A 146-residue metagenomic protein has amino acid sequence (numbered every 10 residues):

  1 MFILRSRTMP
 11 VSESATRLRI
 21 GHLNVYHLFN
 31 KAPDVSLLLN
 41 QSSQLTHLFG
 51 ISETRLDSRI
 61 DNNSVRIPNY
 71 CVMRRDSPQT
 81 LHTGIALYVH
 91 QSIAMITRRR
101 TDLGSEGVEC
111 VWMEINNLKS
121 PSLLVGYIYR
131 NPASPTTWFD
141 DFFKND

Functional and structural regions predicted by a protein language model:
M1-D146: A shared catalytic/ligand-binding motif for oxyanion handling
